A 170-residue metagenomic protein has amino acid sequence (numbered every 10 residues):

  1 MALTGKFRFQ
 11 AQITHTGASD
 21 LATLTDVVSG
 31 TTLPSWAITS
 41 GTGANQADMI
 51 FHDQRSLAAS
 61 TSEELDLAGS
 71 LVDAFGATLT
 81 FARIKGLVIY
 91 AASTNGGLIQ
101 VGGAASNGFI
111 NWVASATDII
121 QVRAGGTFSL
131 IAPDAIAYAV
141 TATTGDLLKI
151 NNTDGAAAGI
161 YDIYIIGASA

Functional and structural regions predicted by a protein language model:
M1-A170: Surface-exposed, low-hydrophobicity beta-strand/loop segments enriched in small/polar/acidic residues
